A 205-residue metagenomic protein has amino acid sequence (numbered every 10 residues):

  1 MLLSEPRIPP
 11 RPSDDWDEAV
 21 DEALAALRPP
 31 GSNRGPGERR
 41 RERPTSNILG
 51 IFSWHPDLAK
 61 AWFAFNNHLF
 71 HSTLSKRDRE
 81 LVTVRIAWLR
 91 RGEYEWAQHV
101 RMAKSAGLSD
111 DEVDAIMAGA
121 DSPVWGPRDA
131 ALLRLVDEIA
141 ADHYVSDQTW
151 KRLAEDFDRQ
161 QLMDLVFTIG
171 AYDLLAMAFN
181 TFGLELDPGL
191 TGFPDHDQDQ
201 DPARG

Functional and structural regions predicted by a protein language model:
M1-L74, F182-G205: Acidic, glycine/proline-rich low-complexity segments that act as flexible tails and inter-domain linkers
I48-F52, W62-N66, L81-A87, I116-M117 (+2 more regions): Short alpha-helical scaffolding segments that buttress acidic/His motifs in well-ordered protein cores
L58, E80, I86-A106, D110: Conserved alpha-helical segments that form or flank metal/cofactor-binding pockets of metalloenzymes
L74-V82, L162: Alpha-helical scaffolds flanking conserved acidic
V100-G126: Histidine/lysine/aspartate-rich catalytic loop segments that bind and position anionic ligands
G126-V166: Acidic/histidine-rich alpha-helical segments that form the ligand environment of transition-metal centers
T149, R159-L186, L190-H196: Preference for long, well-ordered alpha-helical segments
